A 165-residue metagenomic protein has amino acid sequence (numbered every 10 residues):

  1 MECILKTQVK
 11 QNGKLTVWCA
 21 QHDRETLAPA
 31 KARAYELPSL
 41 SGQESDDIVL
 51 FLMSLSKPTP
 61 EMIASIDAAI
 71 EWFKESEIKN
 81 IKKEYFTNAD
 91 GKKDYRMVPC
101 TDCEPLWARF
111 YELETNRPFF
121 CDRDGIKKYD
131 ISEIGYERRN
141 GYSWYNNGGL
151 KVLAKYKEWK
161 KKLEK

Functional and structural regions predicted by a protein language model:
M1-P38: Active-site cradle of extracellular carbohydrate-active enzymes
T26-P29, Q43-K165: Terminal, non-catalytic domain-edge segments
